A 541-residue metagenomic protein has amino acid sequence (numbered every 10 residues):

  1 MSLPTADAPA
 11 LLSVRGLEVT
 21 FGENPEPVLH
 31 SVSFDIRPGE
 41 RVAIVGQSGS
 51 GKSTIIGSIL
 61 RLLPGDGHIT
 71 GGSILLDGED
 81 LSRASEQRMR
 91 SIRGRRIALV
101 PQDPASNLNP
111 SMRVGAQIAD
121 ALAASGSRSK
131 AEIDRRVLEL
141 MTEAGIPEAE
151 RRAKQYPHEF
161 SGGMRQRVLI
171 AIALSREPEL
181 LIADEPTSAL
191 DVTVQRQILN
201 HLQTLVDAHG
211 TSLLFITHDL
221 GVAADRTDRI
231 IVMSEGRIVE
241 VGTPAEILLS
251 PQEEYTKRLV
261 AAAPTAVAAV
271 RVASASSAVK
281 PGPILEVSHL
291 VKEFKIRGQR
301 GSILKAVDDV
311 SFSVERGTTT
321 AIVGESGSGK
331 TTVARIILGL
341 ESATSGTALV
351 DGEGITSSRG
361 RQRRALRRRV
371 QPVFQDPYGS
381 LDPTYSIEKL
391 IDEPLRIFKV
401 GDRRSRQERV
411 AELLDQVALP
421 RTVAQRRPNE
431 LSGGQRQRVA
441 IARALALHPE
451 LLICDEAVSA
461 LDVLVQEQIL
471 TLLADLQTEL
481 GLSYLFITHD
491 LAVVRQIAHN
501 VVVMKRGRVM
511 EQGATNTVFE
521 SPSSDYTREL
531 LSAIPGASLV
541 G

Functional and structural regions predicted by a protein language model:
L60, P64, L338: Helix-to-loop junction immediately C-terminal to a conserved catalytic motif
H68-D80, G346-G354, L366: Conserved ABC transporter NBD signature motif
D80, E132-R151, S405-T422, L531-S532: Conserved ABC ATPase "signature" region
Q155-F160, M164, R427-L431, Q435: Conserved ABC ATPase signature
V168, A173-L174, L445: ABC ATPase C-loop
E177, H448: Conserved catalytic motifs of ABC-family nucleotide-binding domains
V241-G242, S250, Q512-G513, S521: ABC ATPase "signature
